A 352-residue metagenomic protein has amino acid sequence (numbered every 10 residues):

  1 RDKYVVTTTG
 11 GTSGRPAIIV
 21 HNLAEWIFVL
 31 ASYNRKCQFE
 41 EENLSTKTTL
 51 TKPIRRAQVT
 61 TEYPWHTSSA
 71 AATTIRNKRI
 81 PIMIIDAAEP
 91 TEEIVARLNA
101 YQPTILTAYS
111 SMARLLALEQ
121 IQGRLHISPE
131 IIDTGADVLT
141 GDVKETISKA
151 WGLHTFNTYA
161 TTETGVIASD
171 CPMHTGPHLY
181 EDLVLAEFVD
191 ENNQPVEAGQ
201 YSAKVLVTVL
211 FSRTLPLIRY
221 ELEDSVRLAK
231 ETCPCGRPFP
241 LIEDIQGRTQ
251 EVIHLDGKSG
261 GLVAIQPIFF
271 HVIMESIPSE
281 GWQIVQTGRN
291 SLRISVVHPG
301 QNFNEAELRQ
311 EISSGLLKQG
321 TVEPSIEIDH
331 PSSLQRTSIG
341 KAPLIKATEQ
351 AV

Functional and structural regions predicted by a protein language model:
D2: Anionic-ligand-binding alpha/beta catalytic cores of soluble enzymes and soluble regulatory domains that recognize
V6-H21: Conserved adenylation A10 loop of the ANL superfamily
A17, I27-V29, P64-S68, L115-L116 (+1 more regions): Short, well-ordered, mixed-charge alpha-helical segments that flank or form enzyme active sites
I19-V20, R55-V59, T107-A108, F156-T158: A structural signal for short, well-ordered beta-strand segments and their strand-loop junctions that often border
H21-N43: Conserved structural elements of the adenylate-forming
N34, T51-I54, E130, A203: Nucleotide donor/acceptor-binding cores
Q38-R76, M83-I85: Conserved AMP-binding loop of ANL adenylate-forming enzymes
R76-V352: Active-site glycine/GP-rich loop and adjacent strand/helix microenvironment that borders small-molecule binding pockets
